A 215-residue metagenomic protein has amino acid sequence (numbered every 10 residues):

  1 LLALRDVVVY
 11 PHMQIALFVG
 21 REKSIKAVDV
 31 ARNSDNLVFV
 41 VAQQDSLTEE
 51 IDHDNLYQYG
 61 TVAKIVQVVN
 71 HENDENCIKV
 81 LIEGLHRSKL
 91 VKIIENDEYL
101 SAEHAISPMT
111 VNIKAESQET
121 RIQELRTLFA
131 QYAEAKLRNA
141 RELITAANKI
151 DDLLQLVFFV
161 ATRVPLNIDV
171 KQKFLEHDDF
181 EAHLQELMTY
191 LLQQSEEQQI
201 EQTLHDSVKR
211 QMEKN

Functional and structural regions predicted by a protein language model:
L1-N215: N-terminal low-complexity, acidic/polar interaction/targeting segments
